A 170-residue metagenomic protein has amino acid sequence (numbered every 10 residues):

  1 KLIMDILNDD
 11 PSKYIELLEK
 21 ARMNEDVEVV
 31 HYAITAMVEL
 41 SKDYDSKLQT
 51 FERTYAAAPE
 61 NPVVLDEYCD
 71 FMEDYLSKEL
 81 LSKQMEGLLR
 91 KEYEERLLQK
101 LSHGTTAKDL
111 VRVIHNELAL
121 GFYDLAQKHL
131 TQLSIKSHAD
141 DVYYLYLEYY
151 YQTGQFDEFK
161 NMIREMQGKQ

Functional and structural regions predicted by a protein language model:
K1, K20-E28, A58-E60, G168-K169: Short coil turns that connect the paired helices of HEAT/ARM alpha-solenoid repeats
L2-D9, K20, H31-E39, R112-N116 (+1 more regions): Structural detector for internal amphipathic alpha-helices that build alpha-solenoid repeat scaffolds
L7, P11-I15, D26, S41-Y44 (+6 more regions): Alpha-helix initiation and capping sites
P11-R22, D45-T50, D124-L130, Y143 (+1 more regions): Amphipathic alpha-helical scaffolding segments comprising HEAT/armadillo-like alpha-solenoid repeats
E16-D26, T54-A56, K100, L133: Alpha-solenoid HEAT/Armadillo-like helical repeat scaffolds in large eukaryotic proteins
V27, H31-I34, V38, A57-L80 (+1 more regions): Amphipathic alpha-helical repeat scaffolds of TPR domains
Q49-E52, Q84: Structured alpha-helical bundle/scaffold domains in large eukaryotic membrane-trafficking regulators
M72-Q170: Long, non-transmembrane cytosolic or organellar matrix-exposed soluble domains/tails of integral membrane proteins
